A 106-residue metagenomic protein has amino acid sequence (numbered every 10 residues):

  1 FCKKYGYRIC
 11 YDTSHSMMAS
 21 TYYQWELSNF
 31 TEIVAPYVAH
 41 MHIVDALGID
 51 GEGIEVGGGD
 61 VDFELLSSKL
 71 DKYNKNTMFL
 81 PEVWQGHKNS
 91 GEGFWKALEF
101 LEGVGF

Functional and structural regions predicted by a protein language model:
K3-F106: Histidine-acidic metal/acid-base catalytic patches
